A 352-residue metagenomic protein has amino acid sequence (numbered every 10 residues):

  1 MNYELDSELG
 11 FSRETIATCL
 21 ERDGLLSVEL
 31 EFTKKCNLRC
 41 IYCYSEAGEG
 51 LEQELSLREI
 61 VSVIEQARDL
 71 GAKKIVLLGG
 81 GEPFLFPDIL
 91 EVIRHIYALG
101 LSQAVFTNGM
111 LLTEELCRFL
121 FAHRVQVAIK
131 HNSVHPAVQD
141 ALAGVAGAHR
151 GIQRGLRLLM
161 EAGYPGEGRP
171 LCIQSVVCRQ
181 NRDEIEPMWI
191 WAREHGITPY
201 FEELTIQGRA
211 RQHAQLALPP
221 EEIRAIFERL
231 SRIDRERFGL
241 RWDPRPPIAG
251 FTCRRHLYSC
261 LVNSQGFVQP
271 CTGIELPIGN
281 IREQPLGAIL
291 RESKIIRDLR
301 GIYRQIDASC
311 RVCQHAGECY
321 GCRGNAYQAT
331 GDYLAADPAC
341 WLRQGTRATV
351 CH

Functional and structural regions predicted by a protein language model:
M1-L9, L55, D69, L99-S102 (+1 more regions): Radical SAM enzyme [4Fe-4S]-AdoMet core and its adjacent flexible, acidic and glycine-rich loops/tails across
N2-C19, G24, E46, G273-H352: Flexible mid-to-C-terminal extensions adjoining Fe-S/redox cofactors in radical SAM and related proteins
N2-Q126, L218-P219: Conserved alpha-helical substructure of the radical SAM core
L30, K34-N37, P247, Q265 (+3 more regions): Processing junctions and N-termini across compartments
I60, I223, L286-I289: Hydrophobic/aromatic residues in well-formed alpha-helices
P83-F84, L112-T113, P136, Q207-R209 (+1 more regions): Short secondary-structure capping/turn micro-motifs that flank functional sites
